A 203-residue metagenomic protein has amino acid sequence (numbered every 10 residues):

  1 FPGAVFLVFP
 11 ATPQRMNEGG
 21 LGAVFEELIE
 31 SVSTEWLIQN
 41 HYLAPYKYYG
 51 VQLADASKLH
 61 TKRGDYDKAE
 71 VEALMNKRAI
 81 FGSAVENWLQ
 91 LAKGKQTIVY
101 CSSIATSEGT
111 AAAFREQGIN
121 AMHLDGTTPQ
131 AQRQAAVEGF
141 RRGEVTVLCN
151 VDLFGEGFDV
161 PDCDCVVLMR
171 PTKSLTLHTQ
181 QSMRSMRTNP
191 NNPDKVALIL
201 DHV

Functional and structural regions predicted by a protein language model:
F1-Y48: Post-DEXD/H (motif II) to motif III coupling segment of the RecA-like Helicase ATP-binding lobe
P2-V5, F25-E27, L43-K47, Q117-N120 (+2 more regions): Short glycine-/polar-rich loops that comprise or flank the Walker A/P-loop and associated switch/sensor motifs
F9-P13, S103, V151-L153: A short beta-strand-to-loop transition that corresponds to the Sensor-1 phosphate-sensing loop of AAA+ P-loop ATPases
E35-G82, R115, N120: Inter-lobe coupling/hinge segments of SF2-like helicase ATPases
H41, L148-V166, M183-R187: SF2 helicase motor core recognition
E70-Q117: Conserved strand-helix element at the start of the C-terminal RecA-like helicase core
I98, T106-E156: Conserved helicase ATPase core of P-loop NTP-dependent helicases/translocases
P171-Q180, R184-V203: Conserved segment of the helicase C-terminal RecA-like domain
